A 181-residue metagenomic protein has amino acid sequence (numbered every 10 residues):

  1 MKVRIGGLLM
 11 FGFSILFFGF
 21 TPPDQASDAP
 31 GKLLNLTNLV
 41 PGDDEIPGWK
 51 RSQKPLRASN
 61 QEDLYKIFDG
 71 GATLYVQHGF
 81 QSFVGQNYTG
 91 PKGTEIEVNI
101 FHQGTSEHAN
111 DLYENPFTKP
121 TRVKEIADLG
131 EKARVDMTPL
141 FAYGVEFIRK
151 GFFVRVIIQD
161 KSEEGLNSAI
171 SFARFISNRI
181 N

Functional and structural regions predicted by a protein language model:
M1-L9: Bacterial N-terminal signal peptides that target proteins for export
L9-F17: Bacterial N-terminal signal peptides
L16-D28: Bacterial Sec-dependent signal peptides at the C-terminal "C-region" and cleavage site
Q25-D44: Short N-terminal segments immediately surrounding and downstream of signal-peptide cleavage
D43, G48, Q53-Q77, G93 (+2 more regions): Short Gly/Thr-rich strand-loop-strand
P91-T94, S106, S162-A169: Solvent-exposed, acidic/flexible segments
E97-N99, G151-D160: Short, well-ordered beta-strand elements
I157-N181: Surface-exposed amphipathic alpha-helical segments
